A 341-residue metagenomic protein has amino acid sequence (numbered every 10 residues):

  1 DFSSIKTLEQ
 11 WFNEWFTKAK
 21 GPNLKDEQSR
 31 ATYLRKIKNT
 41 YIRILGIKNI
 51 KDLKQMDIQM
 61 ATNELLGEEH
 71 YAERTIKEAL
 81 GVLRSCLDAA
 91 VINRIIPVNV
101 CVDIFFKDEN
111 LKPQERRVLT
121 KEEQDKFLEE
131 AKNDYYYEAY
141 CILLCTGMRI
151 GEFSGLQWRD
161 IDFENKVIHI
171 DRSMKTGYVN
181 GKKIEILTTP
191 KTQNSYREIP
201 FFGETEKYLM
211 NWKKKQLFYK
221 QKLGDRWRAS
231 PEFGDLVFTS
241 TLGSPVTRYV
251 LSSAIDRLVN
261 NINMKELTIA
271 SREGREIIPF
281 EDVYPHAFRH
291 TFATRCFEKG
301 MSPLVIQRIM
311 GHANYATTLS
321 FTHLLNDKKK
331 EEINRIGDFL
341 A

Functional and structural regions predicted by a protein language model:
F16-I95, P245-V250, D282-Y284: N-terminal core-binding DNA-recognition domain of tyrosine site-specific recombinases/integrases
K51, I96-V98, D108-E129, D171 (+1 more regions): DNA breakage-rejoining catalytic core of tyrosine-based enzymes
D88-V100, Q124, C141-M174, L304: Short, charged phosphate-coordinating catalytic segments
N110-L111, V118, M174, K299 (+1 more regions): Catalytic-site neighborhood detector that most strongly recognizes the C-terminal catalytic loop/helix of tyrosine
K126-F127, V179-I186, K299, H323-A341: DNA/chromatin major-groove-contacting recognition/catalytic segments
E129, D134, T146, I199 (+1 more regions): Short, basic (Lys/Arg/His-rich) helix/loop patches that form interaction surfaces in the mid-to-C-terminal regions
D160-V167, F280-D282, M301-S320: Short, polar N-cap/turn motifs at the start of nucleic acid-interacting alpha helices
N165, T176-Y178, K182-Y196, G203-T205 (+3 more regions): C-terminal secondary-structure termini that scaffold catalytic or DNA-interacting sites
